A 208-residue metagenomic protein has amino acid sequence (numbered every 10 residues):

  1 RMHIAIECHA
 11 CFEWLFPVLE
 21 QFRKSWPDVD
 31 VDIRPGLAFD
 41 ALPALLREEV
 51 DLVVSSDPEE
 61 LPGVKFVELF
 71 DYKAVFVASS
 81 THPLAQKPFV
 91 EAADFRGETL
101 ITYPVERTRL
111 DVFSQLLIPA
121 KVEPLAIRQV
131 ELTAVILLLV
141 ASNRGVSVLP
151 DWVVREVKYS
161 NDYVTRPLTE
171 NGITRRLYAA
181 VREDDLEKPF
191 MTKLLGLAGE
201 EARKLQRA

Functional and structural regions predicted by a protein language model:
R1-A5, V53, V77, I101 (+2 more regions): Short, well-ordered beta-strand segments
R1-L61, Q129-L132: Central regulatory/effector-binding core of bacterial HTH transcription factors
A10, W14, V164-R207: A late-sequence structural motif
L37-L42, L46-V50, S55-S56, E106-V164: Hydrophobic hinge/microswitch elements
L61-E68, Y72, K87, D94 (+1 more regions): Beta-alpha-beta core module
S79-P83, E183-D185: Short loop segments at secondary-structure junctions
A85, T99-A120, D151, E187-G196 (+1 more regions): Secondary-structure junction motif
